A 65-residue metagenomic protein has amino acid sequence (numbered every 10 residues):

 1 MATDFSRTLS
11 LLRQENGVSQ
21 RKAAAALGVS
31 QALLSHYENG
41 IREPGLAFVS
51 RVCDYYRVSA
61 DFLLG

Functional and structural regions predicted by a protein language model:
M1-E15: A short, Lys/Arg-rich alpha-helix, primarily the initiator
R7, L11, A25, D54: Replace "anionic and nucleotidyl ligands
T8, S19, G45-F48, S59: Residues that mark the N-terminal boundary/hinge immediately upstream of a DNA-recognition element
G17-N39, R51: Short alpha-helical DNA-recognition segment
G28, A47-F62: DNA major-groove recognition helix of helix-turn-helix/homeodomain DNA-binding modules
